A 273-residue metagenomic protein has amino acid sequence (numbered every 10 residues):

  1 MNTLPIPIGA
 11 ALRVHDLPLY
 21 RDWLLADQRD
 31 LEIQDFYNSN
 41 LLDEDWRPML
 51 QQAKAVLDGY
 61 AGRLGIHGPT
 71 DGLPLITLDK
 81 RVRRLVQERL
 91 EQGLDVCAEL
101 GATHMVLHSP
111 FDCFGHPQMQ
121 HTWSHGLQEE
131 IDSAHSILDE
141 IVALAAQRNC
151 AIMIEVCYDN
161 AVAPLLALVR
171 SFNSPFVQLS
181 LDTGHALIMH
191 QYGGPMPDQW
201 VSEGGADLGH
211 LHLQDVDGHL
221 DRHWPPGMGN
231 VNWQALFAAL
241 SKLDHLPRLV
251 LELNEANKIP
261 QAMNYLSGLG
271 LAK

Functional and structural regions predicted by a protein language model:
M1-P7, D16-D27, L75-I76, T103 (+1 more regions): Histidine-acidic metal/acid-base catalytic patches
M1-Q92, A98, L271-K273: N-terminal pre-domain/capping segments
D22, Q51-D58, E91, D95-A98 (+6 more regions): Surface-exposed alpha-helical segments enriched in charged/polar residues
L31, H67, V86, C97 (+6 more regions): Conserved, mostly hydrophobic/aromatic
Q34, H67-D71, L107-D112, Q214-V216: Short loop/turn segments at strand-loop or loop-helix junctions that form parts of catalytic or ligand-binding pockets
R47-L50, K80-E91, S124, Q128-H135 (+7 more regions): Non-membrane alpha-helical structural segments and their capping/turn regions in soluble enzymes
Q52-D71, I131-Q147, W233-A239: Alpha-helix-loop-beta-strand connector modules within alpha/beta enzyme cores
I76-Q178: Active-site acidic/histidine proton-transfer and metal-coordination neighborhood in alpha/beta enzyme cores
